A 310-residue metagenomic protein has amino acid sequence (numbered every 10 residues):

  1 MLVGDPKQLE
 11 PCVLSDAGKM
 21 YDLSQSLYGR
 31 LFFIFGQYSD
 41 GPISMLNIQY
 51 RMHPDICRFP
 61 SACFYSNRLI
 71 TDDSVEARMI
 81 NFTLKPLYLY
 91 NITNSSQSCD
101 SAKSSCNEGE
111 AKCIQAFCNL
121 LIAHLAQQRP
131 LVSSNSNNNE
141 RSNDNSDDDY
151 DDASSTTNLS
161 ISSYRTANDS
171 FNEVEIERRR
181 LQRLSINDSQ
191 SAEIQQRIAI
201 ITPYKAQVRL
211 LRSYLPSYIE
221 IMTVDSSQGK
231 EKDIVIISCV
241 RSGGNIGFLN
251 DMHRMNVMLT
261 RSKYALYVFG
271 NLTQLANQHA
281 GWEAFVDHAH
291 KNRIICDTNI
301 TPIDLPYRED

Functional and structural regions predicted by a protein language model:
M1-N135, E140-R141, D149-D310: Conserved helicase motor core of SF1/SF2 NTP-dependent helicases
